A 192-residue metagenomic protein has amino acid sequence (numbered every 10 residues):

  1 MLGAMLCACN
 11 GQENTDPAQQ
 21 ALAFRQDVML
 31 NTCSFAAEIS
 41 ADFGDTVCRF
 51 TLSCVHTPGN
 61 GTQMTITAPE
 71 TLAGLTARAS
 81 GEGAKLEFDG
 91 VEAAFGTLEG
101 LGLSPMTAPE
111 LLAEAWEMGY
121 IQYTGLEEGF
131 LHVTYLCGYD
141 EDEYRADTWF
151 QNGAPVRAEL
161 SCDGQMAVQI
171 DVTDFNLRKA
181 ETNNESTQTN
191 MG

Functional and structural regions predicted by a protein language model:
G3, A8-P58, N176-G192: N-terminal leader/targeting segments and the immediate start of mature chains
V28, I39, L86-Y139: Flexible, processing/modification-adjacent segments and terminal tails in exported/periplasmic/extracellular proteins
A37, C48-F50, N60, A73 (+4 more regions): Residue-level marker for the onset of beta-strands and adjacent loop->beta junctions in well-ordered domains
D42-G44, T67-P69, G138: Short polar/acidic secondary-structure junctions
T46-L52, T71-A79, D140-D142, G164-Q169: Amphipathic hydrophobic-ligand
L52-H56, A77-G81, D147, V172-F175: Extended lipid/amphipathic-ligand handling interfaces
T57-L111, M166-V168: An acidic-aromatic
Q63-T65, I121-G192: Gly/Pro-enriched, hydrophobic low-complexity segments that function as extracytoplasmic propeptides/linkers
